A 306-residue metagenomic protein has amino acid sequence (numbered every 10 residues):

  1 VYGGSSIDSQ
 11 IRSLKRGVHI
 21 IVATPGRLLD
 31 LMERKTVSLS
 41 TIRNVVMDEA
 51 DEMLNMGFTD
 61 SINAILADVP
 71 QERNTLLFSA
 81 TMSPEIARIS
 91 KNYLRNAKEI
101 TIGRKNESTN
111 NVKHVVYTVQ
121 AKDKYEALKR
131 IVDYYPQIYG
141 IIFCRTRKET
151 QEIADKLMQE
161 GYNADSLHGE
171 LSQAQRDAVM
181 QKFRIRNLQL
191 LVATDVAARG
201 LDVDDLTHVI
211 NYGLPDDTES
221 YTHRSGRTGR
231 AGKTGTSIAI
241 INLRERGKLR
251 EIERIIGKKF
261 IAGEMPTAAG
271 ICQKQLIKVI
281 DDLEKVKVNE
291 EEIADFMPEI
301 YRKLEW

Functional and structural regions predicted by a protein language model:
V1-E305: Conserved helicase RecA-like core
